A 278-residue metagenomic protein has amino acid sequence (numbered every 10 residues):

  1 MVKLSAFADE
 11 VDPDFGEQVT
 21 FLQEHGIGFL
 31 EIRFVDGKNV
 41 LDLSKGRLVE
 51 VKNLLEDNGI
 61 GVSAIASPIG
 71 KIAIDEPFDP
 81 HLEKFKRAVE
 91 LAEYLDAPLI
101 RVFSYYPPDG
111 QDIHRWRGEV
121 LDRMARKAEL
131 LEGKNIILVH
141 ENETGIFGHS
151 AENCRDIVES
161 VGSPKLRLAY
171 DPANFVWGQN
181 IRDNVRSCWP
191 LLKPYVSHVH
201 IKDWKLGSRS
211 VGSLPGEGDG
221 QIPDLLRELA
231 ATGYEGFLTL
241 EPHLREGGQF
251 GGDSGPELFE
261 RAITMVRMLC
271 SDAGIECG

Functional and structural regions predicted by a protein language model:
M1-A8, D12-G28, K52, E56-G59 (+3 more regions): Histidine-acidic metal/acid-base catalytic patches
V2-G16, N39-V49, H81-F85: N-terminal-biased segments
V2-S5, V35-K38, I72-D75, Q111-I113 (+2 more regions): A short, structure-level motif marking secondary-structure boundaries and short turns
A8, V40-L41, F78, R117 (+2 more regions): A generic secondary-structure micro-motif detector that highlights 1-2 residue hydrophobic/ambivalent hotspots embedded
E10-D12, F34-D36, P68-K71, S104-P108 (+4 more regions): Active-site-proximal loop/turn and secondary-structure-junction residues that shape catalytic pockets, frequently
D14-T20, L54-D57, A73-Y170, W177-Q179 (+2 more regions): Active-site acidic/histidine proton-transfer and metal-coordination neighborhood in alpha/beta enzyme cores
E31, A64-A66, R101, V139 (+2 more regions): Conserved beta-strand positions in the central sheet of alpha/beta enzyme cores
I32-L55, Y105-Q111: Glycine-rich, proline-tolerant flexible connector loops at the mouths of alpha/beta enzymes
